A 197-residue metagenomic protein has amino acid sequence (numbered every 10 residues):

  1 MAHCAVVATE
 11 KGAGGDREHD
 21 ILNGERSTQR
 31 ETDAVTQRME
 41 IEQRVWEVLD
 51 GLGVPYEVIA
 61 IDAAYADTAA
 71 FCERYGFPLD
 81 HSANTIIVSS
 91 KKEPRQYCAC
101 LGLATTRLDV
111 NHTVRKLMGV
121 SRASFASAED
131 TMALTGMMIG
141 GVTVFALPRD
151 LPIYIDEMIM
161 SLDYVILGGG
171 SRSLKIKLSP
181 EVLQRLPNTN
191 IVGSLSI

Functional and structural regions predicted by a protein language model:
C4, E18-I197: Extended, low-hydrophobicity, polar/charged segments
G12-A13: Short, strongly patterned local motifs
